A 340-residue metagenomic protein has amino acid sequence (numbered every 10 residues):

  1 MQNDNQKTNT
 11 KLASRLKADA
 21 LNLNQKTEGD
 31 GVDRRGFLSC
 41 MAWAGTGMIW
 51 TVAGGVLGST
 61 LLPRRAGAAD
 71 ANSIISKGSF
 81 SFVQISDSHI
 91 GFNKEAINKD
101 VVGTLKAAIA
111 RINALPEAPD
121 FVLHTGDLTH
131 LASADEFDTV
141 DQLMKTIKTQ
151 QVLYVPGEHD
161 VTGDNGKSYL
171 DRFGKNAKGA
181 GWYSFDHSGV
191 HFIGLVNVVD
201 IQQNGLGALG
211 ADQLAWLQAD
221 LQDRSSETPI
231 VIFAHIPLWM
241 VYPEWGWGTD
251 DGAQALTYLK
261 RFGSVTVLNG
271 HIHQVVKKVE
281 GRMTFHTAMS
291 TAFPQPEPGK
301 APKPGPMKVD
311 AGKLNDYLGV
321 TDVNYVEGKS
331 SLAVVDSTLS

Functional and structural regions predicted by a protein language model:
M1-G36: N-terminal secretory signal peptides
K26, L61-T139: N-terminal active-site segment of His-dependent metallophosphoesterases
D30-S39, G47-I74: N-terminal twin-arginine translocation
A69-D70, I74, S133-P229, D251-T266 (+3 more regions): Extended active-site neighborhood of metal-dependent phosphoesterases/phosphodiesterases
I85-S86, V122-G126, L153-E158, F233-A234 (+2 more regions): Active-site neighborhood of phospho(di)ester-bond hydrolases with catalytic His/Asp-centered motifs
K94, L128-T129, V198-A208, W239-E244: Surface-exposed cleft-lining segments at the edges of enzyme active sites
S226-V241: Short acidic, glycine-rich surface-loop motifs adjacent to enzyme active sites
V334-S340: Short, solvent-exposed aromatic-acidic interface loops
